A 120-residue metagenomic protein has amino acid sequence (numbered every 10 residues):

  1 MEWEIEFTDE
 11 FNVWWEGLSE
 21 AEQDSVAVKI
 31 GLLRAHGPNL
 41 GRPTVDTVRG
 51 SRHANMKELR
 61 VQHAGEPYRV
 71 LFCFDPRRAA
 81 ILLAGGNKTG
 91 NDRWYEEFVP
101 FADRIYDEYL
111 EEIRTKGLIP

Functional and structural regions predicted by a protein language model:
M1-P67, P76-A80, N87-P120: Basic, Lys/Arg-enriched alpha-helical interface segments
